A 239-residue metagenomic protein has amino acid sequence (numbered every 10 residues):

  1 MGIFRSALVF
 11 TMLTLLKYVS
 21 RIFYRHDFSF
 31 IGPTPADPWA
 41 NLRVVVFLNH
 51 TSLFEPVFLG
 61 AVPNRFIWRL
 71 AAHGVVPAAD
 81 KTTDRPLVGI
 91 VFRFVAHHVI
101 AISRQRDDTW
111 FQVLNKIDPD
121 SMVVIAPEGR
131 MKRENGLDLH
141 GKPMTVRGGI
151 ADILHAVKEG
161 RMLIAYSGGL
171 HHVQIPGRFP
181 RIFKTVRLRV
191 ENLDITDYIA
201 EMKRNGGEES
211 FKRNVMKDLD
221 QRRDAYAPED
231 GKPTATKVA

Functional and structural regions predicted by a protein language model:
G2-Y24, G89, R93-I100: Short hydrophobic helices that act as membrane-entry/anchoring signals
F4, L8, K142, R204 (+1 more regions): Residue-level preference for long, well-ordered alpha-helices that form the structural scaffold of enzyme catalytic
L13-K17, P56, G60, R213: Short amphipathic alpha-helical segments
L15, V19-F23, D27-F30, P63-F66 (+1 more regions): Hydrophobic, Leu/Ile/Phe/Ala-enriched alpha-helical segments that form helix-helix packing faces
L16, A151, H155, M216-D220: Generic solvent-exposed, charged/amphipathic alpha-helical segments that serve as macromolecular interface scaffolds
R25-G206: Soluble catalytic domains of membrane acyltransferases
I199-A239: Charged, low-complexity C-terminal accessory regions
